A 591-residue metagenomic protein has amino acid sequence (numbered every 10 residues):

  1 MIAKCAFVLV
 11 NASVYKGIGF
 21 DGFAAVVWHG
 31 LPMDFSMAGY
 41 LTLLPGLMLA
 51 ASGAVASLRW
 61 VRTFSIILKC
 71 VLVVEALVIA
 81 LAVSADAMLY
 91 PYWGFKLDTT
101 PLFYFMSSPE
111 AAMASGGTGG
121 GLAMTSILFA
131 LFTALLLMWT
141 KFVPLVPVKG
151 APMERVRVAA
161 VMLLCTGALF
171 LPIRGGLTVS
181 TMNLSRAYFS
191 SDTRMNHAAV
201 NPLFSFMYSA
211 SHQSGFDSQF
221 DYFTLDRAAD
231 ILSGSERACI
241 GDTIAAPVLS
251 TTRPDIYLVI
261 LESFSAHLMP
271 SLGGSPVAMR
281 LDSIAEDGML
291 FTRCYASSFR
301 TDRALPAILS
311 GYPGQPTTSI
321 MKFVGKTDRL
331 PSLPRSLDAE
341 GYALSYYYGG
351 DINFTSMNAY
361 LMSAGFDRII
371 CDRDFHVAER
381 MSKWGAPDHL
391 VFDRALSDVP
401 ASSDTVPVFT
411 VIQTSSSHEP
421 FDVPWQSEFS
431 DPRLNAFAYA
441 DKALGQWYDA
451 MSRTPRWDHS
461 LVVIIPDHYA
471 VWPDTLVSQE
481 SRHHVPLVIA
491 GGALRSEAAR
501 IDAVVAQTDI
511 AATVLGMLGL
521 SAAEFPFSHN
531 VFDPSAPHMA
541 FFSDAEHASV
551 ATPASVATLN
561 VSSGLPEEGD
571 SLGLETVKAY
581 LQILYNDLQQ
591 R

Functional and structural regions predicted by a protein language model:
M1-G215: Transmembrane and membrane-interface helices of multi-pass, inner-membrane envelope-modifying transferases
K16-G22, G117, A151-V156, D217-F220 (+5 more regions): Alpha-helix capping and helix-coil boundary motifs
F23, V27, L47, A112-M113 (+5 more regions): Generic structural signal of hydrophobic/aromatic residues within well-ordered alpha-helices of folded domains
W60-T63, S218-R227, I320-G325, F527-V531: Short alpha-helical "patches" and their helix-cap loops
G121-A123, I127, T224-D230, L361: Long, well-ordered, tryptophan-enriched scaffold segments
F132, L137-V148, A228-A245: Short, intrinsically disordered, low-complexity segments enriched in Ser/Thr and Pro
D192, A199-F204, Y208-T243, E286 (+1 more regions): The feature marks either
S233-R591: Solvent-exposed soluble domains appended to multi-pass membrane proteins
